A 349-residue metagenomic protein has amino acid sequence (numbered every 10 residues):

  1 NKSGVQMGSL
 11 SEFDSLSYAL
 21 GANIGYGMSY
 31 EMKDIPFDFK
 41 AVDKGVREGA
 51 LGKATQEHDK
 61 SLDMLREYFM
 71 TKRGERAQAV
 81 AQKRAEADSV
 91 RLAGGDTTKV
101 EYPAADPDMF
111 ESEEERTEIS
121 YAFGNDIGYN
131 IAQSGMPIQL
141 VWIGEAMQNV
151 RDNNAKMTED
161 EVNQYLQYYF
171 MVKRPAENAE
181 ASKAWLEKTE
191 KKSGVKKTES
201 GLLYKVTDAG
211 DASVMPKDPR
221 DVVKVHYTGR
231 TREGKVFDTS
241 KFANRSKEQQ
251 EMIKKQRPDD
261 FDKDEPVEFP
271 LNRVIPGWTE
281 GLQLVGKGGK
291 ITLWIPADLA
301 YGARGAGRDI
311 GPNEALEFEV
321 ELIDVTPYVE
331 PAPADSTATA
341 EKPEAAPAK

Functional and structural regions predicted by a protein language model:
N1-K349: Cross-family detector of peptidyl-prolyl cis-trans isomerase
